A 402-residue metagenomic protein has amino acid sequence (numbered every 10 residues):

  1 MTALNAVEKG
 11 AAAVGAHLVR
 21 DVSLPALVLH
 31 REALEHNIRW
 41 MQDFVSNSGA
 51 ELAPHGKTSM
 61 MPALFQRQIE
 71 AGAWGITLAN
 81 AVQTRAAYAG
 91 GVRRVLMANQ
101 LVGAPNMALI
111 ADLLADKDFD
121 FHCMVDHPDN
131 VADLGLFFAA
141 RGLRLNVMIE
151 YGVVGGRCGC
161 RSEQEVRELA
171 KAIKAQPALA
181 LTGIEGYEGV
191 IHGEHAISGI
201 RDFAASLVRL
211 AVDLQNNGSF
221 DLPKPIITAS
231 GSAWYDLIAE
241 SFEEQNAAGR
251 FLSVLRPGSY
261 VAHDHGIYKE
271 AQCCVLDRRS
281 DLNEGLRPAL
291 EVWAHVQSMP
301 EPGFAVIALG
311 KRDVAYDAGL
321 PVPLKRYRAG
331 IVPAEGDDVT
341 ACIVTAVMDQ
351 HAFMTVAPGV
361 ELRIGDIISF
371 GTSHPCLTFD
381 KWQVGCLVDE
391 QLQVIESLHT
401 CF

Functional and structural regions predicted by a protein language model:
M1-D112, L387, L398-F402: A charged N-terminal "starter" segment
V19-H30, R93-M97, A111-H122, E194-R201 (+1 more regions): Glycine-rich tight-turn/loop motif centered on a GG-T
L34, K57, A87, I149 (+5 more regions): Conserved, mostly hydrophobic/aromatic
H55-E194: Active-site-proximal beta-alpha core segment in soluble small-molecule metabolic enzymes
G152-S280: Active-site loop/helix belt of alpha/beta enzymes
S259-I331: Internal helical hairpin/lid segments
E301-F402: C-terminal accessory subdomain/extension
